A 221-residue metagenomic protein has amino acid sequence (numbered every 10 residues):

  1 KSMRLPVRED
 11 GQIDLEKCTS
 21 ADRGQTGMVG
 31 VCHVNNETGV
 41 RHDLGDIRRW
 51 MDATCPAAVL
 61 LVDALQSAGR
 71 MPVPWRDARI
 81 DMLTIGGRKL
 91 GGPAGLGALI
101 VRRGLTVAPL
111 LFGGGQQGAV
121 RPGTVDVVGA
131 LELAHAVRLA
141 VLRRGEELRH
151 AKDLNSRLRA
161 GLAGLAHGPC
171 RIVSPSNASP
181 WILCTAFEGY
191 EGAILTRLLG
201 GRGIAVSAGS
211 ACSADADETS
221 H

Functional and structural regions predicted by a protein language model:
K1-H221: Pyridoxal 5′-phosphate
